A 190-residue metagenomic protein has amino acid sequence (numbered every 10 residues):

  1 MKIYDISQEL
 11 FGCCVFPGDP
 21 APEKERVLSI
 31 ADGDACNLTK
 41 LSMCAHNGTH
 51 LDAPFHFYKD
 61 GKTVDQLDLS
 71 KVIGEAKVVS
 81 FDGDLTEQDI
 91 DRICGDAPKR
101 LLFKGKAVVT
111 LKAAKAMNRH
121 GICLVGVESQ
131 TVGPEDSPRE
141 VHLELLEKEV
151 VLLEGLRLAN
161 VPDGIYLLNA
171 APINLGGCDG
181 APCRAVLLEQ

Functional and structural regions predicted by a protein language model:
M1-Q190: Active-/binding-site microenvironments in catalytic and ligand-binding cores
